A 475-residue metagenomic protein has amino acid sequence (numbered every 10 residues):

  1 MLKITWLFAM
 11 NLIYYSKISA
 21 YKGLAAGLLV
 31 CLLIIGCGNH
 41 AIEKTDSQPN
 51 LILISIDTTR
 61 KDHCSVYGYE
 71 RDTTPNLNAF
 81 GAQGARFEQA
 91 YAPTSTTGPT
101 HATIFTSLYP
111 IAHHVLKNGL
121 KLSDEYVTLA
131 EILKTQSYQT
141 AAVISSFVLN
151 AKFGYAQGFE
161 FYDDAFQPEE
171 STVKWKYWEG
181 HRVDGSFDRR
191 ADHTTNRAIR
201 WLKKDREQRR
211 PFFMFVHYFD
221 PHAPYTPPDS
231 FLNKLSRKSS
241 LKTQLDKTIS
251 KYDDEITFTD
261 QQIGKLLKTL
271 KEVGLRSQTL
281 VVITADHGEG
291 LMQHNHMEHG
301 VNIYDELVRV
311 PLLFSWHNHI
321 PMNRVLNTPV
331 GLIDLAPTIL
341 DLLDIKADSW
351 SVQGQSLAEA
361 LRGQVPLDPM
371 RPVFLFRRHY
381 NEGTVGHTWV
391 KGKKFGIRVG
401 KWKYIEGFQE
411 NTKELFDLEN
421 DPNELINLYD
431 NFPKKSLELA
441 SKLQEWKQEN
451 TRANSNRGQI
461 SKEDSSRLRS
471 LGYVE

Functional and structural regions predicted by a protein language model:
M1-L7, L24, S240, Q244: Low-complexity, intrinsically disordered short segments enriched for Gly/Pro and polybasic residues
M1-S19: N-terminal secretory signal peptides that target proteins for export/translocation
Y14-I34: Sec-dependent bacterial lipoprotein signal peptides
L29-E475: Catalytic domains that recognize anionic headgroups
